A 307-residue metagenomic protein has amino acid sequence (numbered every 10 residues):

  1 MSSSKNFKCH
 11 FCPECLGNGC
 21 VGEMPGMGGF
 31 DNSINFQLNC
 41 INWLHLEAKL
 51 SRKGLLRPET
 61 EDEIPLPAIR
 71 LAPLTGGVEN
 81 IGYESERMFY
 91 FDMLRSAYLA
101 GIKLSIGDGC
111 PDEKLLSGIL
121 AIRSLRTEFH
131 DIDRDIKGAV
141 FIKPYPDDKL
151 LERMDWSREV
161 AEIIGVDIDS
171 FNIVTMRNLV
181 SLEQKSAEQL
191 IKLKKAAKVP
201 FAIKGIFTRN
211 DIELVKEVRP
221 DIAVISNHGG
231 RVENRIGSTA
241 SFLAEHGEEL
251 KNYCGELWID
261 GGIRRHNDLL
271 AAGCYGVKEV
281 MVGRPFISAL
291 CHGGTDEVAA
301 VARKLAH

Functional and structural regions predicted by a protein language model:
S2-E213, E217, G229-V232, Y253: Active-site entrance/lid segments in N-terminal catalytic domains of soluble metabolic enzymes
L50, T60, M93, G237 (+2 more regions): Solvent-exposed, flexible loop/coil residues
R87, F91, G237-A240, D296-A299 (+1 more regions): Short, conserved loop/turn and helix-capping segments at secondary-structure boundaries that abut family-defining
P111, I168-S170, V218-T239, L270-V298: Glycine-rich phosphate-binding active-site loops on the catalytic face of alpha/beta enzymes
R123-S124, L182-E183, P220-D221, S241-L243 (+1 more regions): Short, hinge-like loop/turn segments at secondary-structure boundaries
K149-R158, F207-D221, S241-I259, I263-K278: Catalytic cores of alpha/beta
K204, H228, V232, L257-I263 (+1 more regions): Glycine-rich beta-strand-to-loop/alpha-helix junction loops that act as flexible
A306-H307: Extended, intrinsically disordered, low-complexity segments
